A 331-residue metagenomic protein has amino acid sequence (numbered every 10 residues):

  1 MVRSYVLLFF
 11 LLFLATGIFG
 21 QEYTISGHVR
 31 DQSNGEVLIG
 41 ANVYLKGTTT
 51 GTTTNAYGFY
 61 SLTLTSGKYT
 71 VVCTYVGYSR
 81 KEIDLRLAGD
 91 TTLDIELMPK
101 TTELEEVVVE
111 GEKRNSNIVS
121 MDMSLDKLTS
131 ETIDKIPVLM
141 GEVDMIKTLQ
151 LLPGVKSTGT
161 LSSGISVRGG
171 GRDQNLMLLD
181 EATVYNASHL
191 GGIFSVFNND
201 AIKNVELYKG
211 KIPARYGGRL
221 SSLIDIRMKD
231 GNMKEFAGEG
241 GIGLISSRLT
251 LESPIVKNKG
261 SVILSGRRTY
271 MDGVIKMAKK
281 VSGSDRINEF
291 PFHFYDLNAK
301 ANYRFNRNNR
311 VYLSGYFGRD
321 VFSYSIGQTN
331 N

Functional and structural regions predicted by a protein language model:
Q21, G27-L38: Structural motif
I25-D31, G58-Y60, I95: A short, amphipathic beta-strand motif
R30-S33, A41-K46, V72-Y78, A88-P137 (+3 more regions): Short, acidic, small-residue-rich periplasmic hinge/interaction motif at the N-terminus of Gram-negative outer-membrane
T48-F59: Short, acidic Ser/Thr/Gly-rich low-complexity loop/linker segments typical of extracellular and cell-surface proteins
D94, E106, I146, G164 (+6 more regions): Membrane-embedded beta-strand positions in outer-membrane beta-barrel channels/transporters
E110-I212, K229-D230: Periplasmic N-terminal accessory/gating domains of Gram-negative outer-membrane beta-barrel systems
G243-R268, S284-V321: Transmembrane beta-barrel wall of Gram-negative outer-membrane proteins
I275-V281, G315-G318, S323-N330: Outer-membrane beta-barrel translocator domains and adjoining extracellular loop/strand segments of Gram-negative
